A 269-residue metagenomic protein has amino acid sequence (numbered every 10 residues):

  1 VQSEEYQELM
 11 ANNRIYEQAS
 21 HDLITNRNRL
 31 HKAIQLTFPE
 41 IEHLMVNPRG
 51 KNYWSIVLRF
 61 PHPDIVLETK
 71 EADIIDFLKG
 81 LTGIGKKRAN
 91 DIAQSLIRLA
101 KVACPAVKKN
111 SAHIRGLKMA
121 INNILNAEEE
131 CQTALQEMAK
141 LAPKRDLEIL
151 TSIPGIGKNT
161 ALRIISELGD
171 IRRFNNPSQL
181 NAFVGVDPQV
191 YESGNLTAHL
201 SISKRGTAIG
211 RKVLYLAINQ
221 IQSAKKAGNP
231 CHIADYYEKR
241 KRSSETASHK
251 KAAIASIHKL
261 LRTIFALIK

Functional and structural regions predicted by a protein language model:
V1-K269: A detector of single, family-specific signature residues that are central to catalytic or substrate-handling motifs
